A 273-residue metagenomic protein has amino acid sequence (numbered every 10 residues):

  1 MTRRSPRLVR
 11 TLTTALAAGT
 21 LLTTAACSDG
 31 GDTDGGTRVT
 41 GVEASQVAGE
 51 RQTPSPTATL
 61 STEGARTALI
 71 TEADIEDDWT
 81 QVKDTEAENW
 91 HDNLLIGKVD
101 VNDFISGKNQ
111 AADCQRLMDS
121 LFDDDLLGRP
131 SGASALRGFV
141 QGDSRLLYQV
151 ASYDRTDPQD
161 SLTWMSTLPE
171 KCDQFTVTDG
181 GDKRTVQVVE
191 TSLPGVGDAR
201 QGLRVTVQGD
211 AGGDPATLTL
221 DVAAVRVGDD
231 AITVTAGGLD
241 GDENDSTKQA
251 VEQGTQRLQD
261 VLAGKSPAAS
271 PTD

Functional and structural regions predicted by a protein language model:
T2-A15: Bacterial N-terminal signal peptides that target proteins for export
L22-A26: C-terminal motif of bacterial Sec signal peptides marking the signal peptidase cleavage site
S28-G31: Bacterial signal peptide processing site
G36-G128, L258-D273: Extracytoplasmic low-complexity, Pro/Thr/Ser/Ala/Gly-rich segments that lie immediately after a secretion/anchoring
E63, T67, A73, Q159 (+3 more regions): Solvent-exposed, polar/charged alpha-helical surfaces in well-ordered, non-transmembrane soluble domains, broadly
L69, Q159, G241-D245: Soluble non-cytosolic domains of exported or imported proteins
E86-D214, P267, P271: A small/polar (G/S/T-enriched), proline-flanked helix-loop surface module common in exported/cell-envelope proteins
V186-E252: A short, solvent-exposed beta-edge/loop patch
